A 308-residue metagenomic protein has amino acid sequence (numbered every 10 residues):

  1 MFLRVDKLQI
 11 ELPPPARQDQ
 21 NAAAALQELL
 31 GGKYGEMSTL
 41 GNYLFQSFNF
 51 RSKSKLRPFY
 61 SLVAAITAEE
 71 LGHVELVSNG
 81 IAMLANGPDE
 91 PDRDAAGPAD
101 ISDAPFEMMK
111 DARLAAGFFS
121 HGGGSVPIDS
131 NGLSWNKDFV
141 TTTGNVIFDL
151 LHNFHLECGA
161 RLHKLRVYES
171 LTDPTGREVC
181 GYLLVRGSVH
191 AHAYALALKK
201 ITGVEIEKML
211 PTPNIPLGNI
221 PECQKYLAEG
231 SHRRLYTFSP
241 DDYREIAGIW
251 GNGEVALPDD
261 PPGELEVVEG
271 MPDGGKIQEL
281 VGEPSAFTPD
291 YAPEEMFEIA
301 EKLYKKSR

Functional and structural regions predicted by a protein language model:
M1-R308: Non-heme di-metal
